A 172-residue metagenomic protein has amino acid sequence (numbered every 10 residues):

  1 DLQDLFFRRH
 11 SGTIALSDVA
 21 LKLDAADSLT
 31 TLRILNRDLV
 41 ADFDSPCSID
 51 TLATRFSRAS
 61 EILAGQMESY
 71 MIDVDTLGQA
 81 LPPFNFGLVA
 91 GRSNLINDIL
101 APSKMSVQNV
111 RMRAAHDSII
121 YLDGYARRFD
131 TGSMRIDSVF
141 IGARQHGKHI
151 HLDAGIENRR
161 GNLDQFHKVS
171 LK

Functional and structural regions predicted by a protein language model:
D1-K172: Interface amphipathic segments
